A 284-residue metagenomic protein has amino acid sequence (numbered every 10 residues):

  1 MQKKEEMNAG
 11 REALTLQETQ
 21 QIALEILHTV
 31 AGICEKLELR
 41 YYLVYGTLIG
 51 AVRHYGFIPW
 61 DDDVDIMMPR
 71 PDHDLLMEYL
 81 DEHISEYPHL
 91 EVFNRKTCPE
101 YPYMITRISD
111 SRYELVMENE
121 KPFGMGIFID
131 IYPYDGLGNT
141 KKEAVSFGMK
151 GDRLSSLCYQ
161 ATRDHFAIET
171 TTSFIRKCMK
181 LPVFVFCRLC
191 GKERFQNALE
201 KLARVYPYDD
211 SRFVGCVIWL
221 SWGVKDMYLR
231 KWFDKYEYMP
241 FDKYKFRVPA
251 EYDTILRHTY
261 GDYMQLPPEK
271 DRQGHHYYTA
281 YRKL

Functional and structural regions predicted by a protein language model:
Q2: Interfaces and regulatory segments of ATP-dependent nucleotide/adenylate/phosphodiester-chemistry enzymes
E5-L37, M77-N139, S156-G261, L266-L284: Conserved catalytic core of two-metal-ion nucleotidyltransferases
A31-V64, M68-D74, K231, H258-T259: Active-site nucleotide-donor binding segment shared across nucleotidyl transfer reactions
V52-F57, R70, R153, G274-R282: Charge-rich, low-complexity amphipathic helices in intrinsically disordered tails/linkers adjacent to domains
L80, S146-F147: "Short basic amphipathic alpha-helical interaction patches in structured regions
T140-S146: A short secondary-structure junction signal
G148-D152: Short, His- and charge-rich active-site/binding loops that engage polyanionic ligands
